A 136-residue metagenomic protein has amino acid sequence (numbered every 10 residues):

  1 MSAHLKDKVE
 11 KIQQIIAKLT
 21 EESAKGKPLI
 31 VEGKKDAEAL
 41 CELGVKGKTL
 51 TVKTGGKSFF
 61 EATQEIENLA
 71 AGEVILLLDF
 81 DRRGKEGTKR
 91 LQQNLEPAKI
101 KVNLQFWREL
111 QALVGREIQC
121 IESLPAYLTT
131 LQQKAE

Functional and structural regions predicted by a protein language model:
M1-D7, V45-G55: Glycine-rich phosphate-binding "P-loop"
M1-G26, E61-A62: Phosphate-handling DNA/RNA-contact segment within nucleic-acid enzymes
D7, K11, V31-E32, T54-S58: Short secondary-structure boundary/capping elements
I12-S23, E42-L50, F80-R83: Short, mixed-charge, low-aromatic patches
S23-L29, G47, E73-V74: Short active-site oxyanion
E32-G33, D79: Cofactor-binding loop segments of dinucleotide-utilizing enzymes, especially the Rossmann-like FAD- and NAD(P)+-binding
K34-A39: Short, glycine/polar-rich helix-capping loops at beta-to-alpha or helix-loop-helix junctions that flank or form
E42-L43, V52-K53, S58-E136: TOPRIM fold recognition
